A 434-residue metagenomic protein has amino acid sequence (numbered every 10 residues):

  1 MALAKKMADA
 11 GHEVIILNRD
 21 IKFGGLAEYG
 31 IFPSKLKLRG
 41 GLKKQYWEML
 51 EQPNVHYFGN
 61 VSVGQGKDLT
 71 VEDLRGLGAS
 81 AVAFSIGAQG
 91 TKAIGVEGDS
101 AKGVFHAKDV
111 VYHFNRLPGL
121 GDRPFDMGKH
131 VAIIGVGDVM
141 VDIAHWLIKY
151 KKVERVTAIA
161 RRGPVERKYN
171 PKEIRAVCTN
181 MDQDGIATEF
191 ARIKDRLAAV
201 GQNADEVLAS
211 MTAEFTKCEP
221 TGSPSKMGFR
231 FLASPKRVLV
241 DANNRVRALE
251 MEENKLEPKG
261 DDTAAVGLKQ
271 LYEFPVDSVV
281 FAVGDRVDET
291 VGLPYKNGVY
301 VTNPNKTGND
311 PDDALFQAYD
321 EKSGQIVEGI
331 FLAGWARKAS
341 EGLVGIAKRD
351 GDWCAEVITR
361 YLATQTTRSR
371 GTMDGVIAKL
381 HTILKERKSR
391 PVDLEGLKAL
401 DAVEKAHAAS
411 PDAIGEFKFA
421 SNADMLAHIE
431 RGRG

Functional and structural regions predicted by a protein language model:
M1-E13, M140-I148: N-terminal Rossmann-like FAD-binding beta1-loop-alpha1 element of flavoenzymes
H12-V14, V82, V156: Hydrophobic anchor at the start of a short beta-strand that flanks the dinucleotide cofactor-binding loop
I16, Y29, L38, A101 (+4 more regions): Dinucleotide-binding/catalytic capping subdomain of oxidoreductase cores
F23-A81, A204-P224, G228: N-terminal Rossmann-like dinucleotide/flavin-binding domain of flavoprotein oxidoreductases that bind FAD/FMN
A79-A81, S85-K92, D138, N254 (+3 more regions): Glycine-/small-residue-rich beta->alpha transition segments that form the dinucleotide
G90-K151, T302-D320: Glycine-rich dinucleotide-binding loop and its adjacent helix/turn
K102, A314, E321-G434: C-terminal, flexible cofactor-proximal segment of oxidoreductases
R286-I330: FAD-binding beta-loop-beta segment adjacent to the flavin cofactor pocket
